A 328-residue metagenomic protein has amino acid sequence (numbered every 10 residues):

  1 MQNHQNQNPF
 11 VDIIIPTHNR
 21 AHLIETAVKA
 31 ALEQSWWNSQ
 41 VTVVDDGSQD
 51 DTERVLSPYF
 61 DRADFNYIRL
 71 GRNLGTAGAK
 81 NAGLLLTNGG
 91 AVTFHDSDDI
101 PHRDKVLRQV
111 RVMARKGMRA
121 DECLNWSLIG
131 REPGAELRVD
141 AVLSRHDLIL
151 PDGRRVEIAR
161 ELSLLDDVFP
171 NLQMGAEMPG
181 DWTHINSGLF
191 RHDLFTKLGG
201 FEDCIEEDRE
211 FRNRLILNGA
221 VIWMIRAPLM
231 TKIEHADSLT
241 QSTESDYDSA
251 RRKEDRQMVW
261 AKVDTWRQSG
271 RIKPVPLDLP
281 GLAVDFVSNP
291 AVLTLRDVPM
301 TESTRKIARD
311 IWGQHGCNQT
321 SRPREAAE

Functional and structural regions predicted by a protein language model:
Q2-D248, K306-R324: Nucleotide-sugar donor-binding/catalytic module of glycosyltransferases that assemble extracellular/cell-envelope
V221-I222, D237-L239, E244-E328: C-terminal, non-catalytic tails of nucleotide-sugar-dependent glycosyltransferases
